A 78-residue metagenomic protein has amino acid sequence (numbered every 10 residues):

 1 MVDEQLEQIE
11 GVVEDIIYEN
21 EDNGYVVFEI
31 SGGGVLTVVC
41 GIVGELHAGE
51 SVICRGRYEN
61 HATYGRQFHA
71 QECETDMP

Functional and structural regions predicted by a protein language model:
E4-N20, G56: Structural detector for short beta-strands of small beta-barrel domains
Y18-I30: Short aromatic-glycine-enriched beta-strand elements
N20-N23, H47, H61-T63: A cross-taxa feature marking solvent-exposed loop/turn segments within ectodomains of secreted and single-pass membrane
V27, R57-P78: OB-fold/S1-family single-stranded nucleic acid-binding modules
V27-H47: Beta-strand/loop nucleic-acid-binding surfaces
